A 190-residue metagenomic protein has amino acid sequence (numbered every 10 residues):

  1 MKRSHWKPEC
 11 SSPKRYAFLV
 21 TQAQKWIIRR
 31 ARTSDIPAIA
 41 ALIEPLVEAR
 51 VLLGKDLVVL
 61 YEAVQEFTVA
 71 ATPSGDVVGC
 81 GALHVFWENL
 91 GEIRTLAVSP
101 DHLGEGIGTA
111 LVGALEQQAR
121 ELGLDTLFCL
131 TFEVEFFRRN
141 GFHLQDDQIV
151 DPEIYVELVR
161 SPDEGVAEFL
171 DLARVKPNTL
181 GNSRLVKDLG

Functional and structural regions predicted by a protein language model:
S12-G54, A71, D76, G181-G190: Short amphipathic alpha-helix that is part of the acyltransferase structural core
D35, N89, F132-E133: A generic "binding-loop/recognition-motif" signal
G54-P73, G79-V98: A conserved beta-strand-loop-helix scaffold within acyl/acetyltransferase catalytic domains
L96-L103, F132: A short, internal acetyl-CoA/4′-phosphopantetheine-binding micro-motif in the GNAT/acyltransferase core
G104-Q117, C129: Conserved acetyl-CoA-binding loop-helix of GNAT-fold acetyltransferases
E121, D125, T131-V159: Conserved active-site alpha-helix within GNAT-family acetyltransferase domains
V150-G190: C-terminal "cap" of GNAT-fold acetyltransferases
